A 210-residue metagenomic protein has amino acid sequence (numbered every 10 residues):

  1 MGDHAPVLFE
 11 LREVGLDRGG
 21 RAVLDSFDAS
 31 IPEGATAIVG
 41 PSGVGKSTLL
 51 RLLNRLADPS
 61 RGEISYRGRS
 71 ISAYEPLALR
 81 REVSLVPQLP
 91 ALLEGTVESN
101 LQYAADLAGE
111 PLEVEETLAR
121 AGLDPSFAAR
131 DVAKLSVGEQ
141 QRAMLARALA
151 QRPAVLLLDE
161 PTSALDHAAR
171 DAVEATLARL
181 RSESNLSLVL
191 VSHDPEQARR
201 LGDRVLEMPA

Functional and structural regions predicted by a protein language model:
N54: Helix-to-loop junction immediately C-terminal to a conserved catalytic motif
G62-S70, L79: Conserved ABC transporter NBD signature motif
L89-S99, A108: Conserved catalytic motifs of ABC-family nucleotide-binding domains
P111-F127: Conserved ABC ATPase "signature" region
D131-L135, E139: Conserved ABC ATPase signature
L145: Hydrophobic anchor residue at the start of the ABC signature
L156-E160: Catalytic Walker B motif of ABC-type/P-loop ATPase nucleotide-binding domains
